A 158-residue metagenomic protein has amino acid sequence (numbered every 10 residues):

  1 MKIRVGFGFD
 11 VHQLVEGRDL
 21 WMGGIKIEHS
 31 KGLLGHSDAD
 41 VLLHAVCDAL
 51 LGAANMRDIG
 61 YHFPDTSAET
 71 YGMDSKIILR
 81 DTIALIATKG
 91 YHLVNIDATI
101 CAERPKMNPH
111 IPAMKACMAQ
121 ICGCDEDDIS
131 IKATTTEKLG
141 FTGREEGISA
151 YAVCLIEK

Functional and structural regions predicted by a protein language model:
M1-I3, E157-K158: N-terminal charge/polar-biased segments
K2-P112, C122: RNase III-family endoribonuclease catalytic core
I111-K115, E145: Short, low-complexity, polybasic intrinsically disordered segments
M118: Glycine-rich, mobile lid/loop segments that gate access to catalytic sites or pores
D125-D128: Short acidic capping loops at alpha-helix termini that bridge into adjacent secondary structure
I131-T135: Pyridoxal 5′-phosphate
K138-G140: Short acidic, Gly/Pro-enriched loop/turn segments at secondary-structure junctions
T142-K158: C-terminal edge-of-domain segments
